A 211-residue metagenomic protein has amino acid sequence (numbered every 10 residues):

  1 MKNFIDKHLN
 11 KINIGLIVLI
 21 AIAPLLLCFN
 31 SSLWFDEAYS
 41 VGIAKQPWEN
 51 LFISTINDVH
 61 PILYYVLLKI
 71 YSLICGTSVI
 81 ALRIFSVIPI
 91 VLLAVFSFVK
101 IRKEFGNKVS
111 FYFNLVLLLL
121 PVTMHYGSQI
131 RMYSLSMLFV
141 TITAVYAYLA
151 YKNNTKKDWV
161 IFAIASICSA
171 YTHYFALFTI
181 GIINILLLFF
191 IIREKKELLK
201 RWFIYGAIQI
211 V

Functional and structural regions predicted by a protein language model:
M1: Acidic, mature catalytic/reactive cores of soluble proteins
F4-V211: Terminal, non-globular segments
